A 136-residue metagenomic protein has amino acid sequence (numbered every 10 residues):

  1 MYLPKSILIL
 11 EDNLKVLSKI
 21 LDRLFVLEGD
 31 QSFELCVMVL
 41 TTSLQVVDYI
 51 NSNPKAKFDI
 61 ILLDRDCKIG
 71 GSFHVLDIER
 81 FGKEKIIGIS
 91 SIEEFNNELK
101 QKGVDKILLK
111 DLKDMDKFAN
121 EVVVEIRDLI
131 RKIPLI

Functional and structural regions predicted by a protein language model:
P4-F25, I61: Conserved acidic segment of CheY-like receiver
D12, I89-N96, K100-I136: Output/docking surface of receiver
L24-S32: Short helix-loop-beta junction
Q31-L44, Y49: Short hydrophobic/Thr-rich beta-strand motif most characteristic of the beta2 strand and flanking loop of CheY-like
V39, L63, I86-S90: Short, hydrophobic beta-strand segments that form beta-sheet elements in well-ordered domains
S43, V47, F58-G82, E93: Conserved phosphotransfer microenvironments
D48-P54, E121, E125: Short amphipathic alpha-helix with an adjacent loop that forms part of the alpha/beta core around
K57-F58, V104: Local beta-strand N-terminus motif with an aromatic residue
